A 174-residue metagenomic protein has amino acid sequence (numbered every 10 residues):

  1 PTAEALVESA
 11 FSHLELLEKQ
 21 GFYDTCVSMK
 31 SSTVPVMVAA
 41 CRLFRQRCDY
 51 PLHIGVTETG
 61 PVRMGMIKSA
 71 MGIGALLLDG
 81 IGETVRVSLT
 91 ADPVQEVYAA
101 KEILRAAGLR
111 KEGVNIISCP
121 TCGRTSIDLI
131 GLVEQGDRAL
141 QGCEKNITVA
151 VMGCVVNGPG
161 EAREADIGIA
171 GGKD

Functional and structural regions predicted by a protein language model:
T2-E144, T148-V151: Catalytic alpha/beta core domains of metabolic enzymes, predominantly
V155-D174: Nucleotide-binding motor/catalytic cores of P-loop/tubulin-like NTPases across gene-expression machines
